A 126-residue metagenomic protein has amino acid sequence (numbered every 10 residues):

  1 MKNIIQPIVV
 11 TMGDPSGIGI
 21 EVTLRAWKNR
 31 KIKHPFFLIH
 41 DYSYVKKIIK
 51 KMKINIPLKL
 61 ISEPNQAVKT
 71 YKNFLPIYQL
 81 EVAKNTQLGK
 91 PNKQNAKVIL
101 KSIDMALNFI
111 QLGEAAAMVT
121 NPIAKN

Functional and structural regions predicted by a protein language model:
M1-N126: Contiguous, glycine/small-aliphatic-enriched amphipathic segments in soluble metabolic enzymes
